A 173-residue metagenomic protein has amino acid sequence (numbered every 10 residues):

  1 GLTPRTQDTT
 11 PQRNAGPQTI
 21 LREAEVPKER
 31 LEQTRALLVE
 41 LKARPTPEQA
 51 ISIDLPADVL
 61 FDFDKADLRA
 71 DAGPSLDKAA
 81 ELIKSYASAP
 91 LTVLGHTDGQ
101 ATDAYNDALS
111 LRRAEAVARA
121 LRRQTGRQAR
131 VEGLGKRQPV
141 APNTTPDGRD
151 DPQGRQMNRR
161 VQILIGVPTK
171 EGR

Functional and structural regions predicted by a protein language model:
G1-A50: N-terminal targeting leaders that direct proteins to extracytoplasmic destinations
R30-T46, F61-L94, A118-R123, I163-I165 (+1 more regions): Periplasmic peptidoglycan-binding/anchoring modules of Gram-negative envelope and division proteins
K42-R44, I51, I83, P152-R155: Short secondary-structure boundary/capping segments
I51, A89-L91, A129, V161: Conserved beta-strand core positions
S52-F63: Acidic/histidine-rich, surface-exposed loop or edge segments in extracytoplasmic proteins
D54-P56, P90-T97: Glycine- and acidic-rich phosphate- and metal-coordinating loops
L55, A72, M157-R159: Exposed loop/turn and edge beta-strand positions of beta-sandwich/beta-sheet ligand-binding modules
H96-R173: Periplasmic OmpA-like peptidoglycan-binding domain that tethers envelope proteins to the cell wall
